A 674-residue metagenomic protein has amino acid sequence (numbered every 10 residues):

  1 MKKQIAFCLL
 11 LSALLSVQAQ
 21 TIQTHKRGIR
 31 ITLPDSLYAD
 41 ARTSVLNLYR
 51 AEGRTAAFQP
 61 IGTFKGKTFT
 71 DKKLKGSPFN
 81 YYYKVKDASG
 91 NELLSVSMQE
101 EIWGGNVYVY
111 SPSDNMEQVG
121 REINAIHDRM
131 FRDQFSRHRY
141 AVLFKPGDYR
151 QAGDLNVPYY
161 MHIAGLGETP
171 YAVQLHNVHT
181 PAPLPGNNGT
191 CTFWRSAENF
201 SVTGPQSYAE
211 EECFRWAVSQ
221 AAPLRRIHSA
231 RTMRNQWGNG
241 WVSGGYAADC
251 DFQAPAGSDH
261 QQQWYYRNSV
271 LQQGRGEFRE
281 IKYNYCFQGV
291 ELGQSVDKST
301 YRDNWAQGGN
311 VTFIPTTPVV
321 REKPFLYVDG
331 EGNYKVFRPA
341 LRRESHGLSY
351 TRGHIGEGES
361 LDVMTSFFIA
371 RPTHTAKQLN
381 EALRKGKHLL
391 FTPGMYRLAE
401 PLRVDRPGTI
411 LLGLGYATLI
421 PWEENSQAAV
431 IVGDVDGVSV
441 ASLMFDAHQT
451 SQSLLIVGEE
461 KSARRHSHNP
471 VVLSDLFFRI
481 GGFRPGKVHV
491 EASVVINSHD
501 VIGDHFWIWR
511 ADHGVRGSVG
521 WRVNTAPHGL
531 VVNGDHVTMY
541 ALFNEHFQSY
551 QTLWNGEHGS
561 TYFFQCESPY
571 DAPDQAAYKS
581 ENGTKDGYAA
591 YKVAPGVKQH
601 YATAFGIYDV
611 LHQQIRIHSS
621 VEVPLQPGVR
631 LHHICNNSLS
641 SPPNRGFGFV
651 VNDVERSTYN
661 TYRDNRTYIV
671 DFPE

Functional and structural regions predicted by a protein language model:
M1-T21: Bacterial Sec-dependent N-terminal signal peptides
Q20-I102: Low-complexity, Ser/Thr/Pro-rich intrinsically disordered linker/stalk segments at domain junctions
G105-V107, I123-N124, D128, R132 (+11 more regions): Sequence-level preference for short, compositionally simple segments enriched in small aliphatic or small polar residues
P112-H162, E168-Y171, V178-T180, P372-Q378 (+4 more regions): N-terminal extracellular ligand-recognition/capping segment immediately after the signal peptide
F144, I163-G165, T192-A197, A222-I227 (+13 more regions): All-beta strand scaffolds that present successive hydrophobic residues in beta-strands
L166-N177, N199-A209, H228-A230, F252-Q253 (+11 more regions): Beta-strand-rich solenoid/repeat architectures in extracellular/passenger domains of polysaccharide-targeting enzymes
Q273, E400, V404-V435, H558-Y601: Long amphipathic alpha-helical scaffold regions
T373-H388, D504, D512, R522-S560: Beta-propeller domains
